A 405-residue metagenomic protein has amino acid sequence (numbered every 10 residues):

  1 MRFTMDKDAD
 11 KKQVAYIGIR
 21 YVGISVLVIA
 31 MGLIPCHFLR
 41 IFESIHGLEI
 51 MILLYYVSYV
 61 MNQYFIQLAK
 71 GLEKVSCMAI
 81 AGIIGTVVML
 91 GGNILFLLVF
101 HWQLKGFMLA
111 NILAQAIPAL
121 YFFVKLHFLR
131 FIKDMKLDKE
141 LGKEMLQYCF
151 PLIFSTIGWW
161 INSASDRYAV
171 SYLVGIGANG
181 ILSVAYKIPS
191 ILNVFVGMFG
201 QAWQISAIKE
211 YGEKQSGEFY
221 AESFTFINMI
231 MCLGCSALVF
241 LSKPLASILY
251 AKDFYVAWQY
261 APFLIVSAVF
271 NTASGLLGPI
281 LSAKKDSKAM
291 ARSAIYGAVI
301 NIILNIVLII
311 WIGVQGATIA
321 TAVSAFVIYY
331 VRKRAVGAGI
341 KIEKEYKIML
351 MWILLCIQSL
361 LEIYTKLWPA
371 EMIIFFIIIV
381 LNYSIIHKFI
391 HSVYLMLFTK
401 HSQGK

Functional and structural regions predicted by a protein language model:
M1-A9, A185, P189-T225, G278-A283: Helix-loop junctions and terminal segments of transmembrane helices in multi-pass membrane transport/translocation
F3-D8, Y59-A81, I265-Y296, V336-I340: Membrane-interface junctions at transmembrane-helix termini in multi-pass inner-membrane proteins
Y16-H46, M51, A221-N271, I302-W311: Alpha-helical transmembrane segments of multi-pass membrane transport and lipid-handling proteins
A79-F128, Y296-I300, V314-A335, I373 (+1 more regions): Hydrophobic alpha-helical transmembrane segments
L104-K105, L141-Y148, L152, V170-S190 (+1 more regions): Interfacial/gating helices of multi-pass transporter permease domains
L104-M108, L120-S163, S206-E218, A338-L350 (+1 more regions): Interhelical loop/hinge segments that connect adjacent transmembrane helices in multipass membrane
P151, D166-Y168, G180-V196, T225-M229 (+2 more regions): Alpha-helical transmembrane segments of polytopic membrane transporters and translocases
I342, L360-K405: Membrane-proximal transmembrane or re-entrant/amphipathic helices at the cytosolic face
